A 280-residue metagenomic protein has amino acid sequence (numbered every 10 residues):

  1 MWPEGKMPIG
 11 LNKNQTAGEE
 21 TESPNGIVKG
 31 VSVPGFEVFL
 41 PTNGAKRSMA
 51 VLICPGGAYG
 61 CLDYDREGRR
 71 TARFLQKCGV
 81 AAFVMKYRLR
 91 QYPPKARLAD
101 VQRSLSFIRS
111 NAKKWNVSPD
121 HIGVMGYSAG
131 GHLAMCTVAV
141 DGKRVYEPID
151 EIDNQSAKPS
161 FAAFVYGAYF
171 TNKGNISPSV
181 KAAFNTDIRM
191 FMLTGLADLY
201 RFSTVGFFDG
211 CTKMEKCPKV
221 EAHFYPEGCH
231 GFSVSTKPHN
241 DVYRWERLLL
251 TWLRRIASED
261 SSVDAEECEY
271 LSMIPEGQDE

Functional and structural regions predicted by a protein language model:
M1-A45: N-terminal cap/lid segment of alpha/beta-hydrolase-fold proteins
R47-G56: Short beta-strand element of the alpha/beta-hydrolase
D63-D65, M85-P119, K237-V242: Catalytic nucleophile-loop/oxyanion-hole region of alpha/beta-hydrolase and closely related hydrolase-like folds
Y64-F83: Short amphipathic alpha-helix adjacent to the substrate-entry channel of hydrolases
A99, R103-N185: Primarily recognizes the serine-hydrolase "nucleophile elbow" in alpha/beta-hydrolase and SGNH/GDSL folds
F191-T194: Short beta-strand/loop motif that positions the catalytic acidic residue of the alpha/beta-hydrolase fold
L199-G206: Conserved alpha/beta-hydrolase "acid-adjacent" motif
F208, M214-E280: C-terminal catalytic histidine-bearing segment of alpha/beta-hydrolase fold enzymes
